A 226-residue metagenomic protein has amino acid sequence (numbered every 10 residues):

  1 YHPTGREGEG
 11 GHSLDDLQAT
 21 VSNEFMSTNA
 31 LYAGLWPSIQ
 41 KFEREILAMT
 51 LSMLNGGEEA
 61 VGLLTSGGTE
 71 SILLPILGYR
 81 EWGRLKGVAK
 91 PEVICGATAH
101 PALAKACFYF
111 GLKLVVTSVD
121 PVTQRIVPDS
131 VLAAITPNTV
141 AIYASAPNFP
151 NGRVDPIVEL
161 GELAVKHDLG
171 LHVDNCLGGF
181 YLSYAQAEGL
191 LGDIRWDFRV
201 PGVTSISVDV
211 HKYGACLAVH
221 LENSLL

Functional and structural regions predicted by a protein language model:
Y1-E58: N-terminal entrance/gating region of PLP-dependent enzymes' catalytic architecture
A30-S38, L63-G67, N148, G152: Conserved aromatic-histidine-acidic binding/catalytic patches
T50-P75: Short loop-beta-helix segment that forms the pyridoxal 5′-phosphate
S66-L226: Conserved PLP-enzyme active-site core in the AAT-like
